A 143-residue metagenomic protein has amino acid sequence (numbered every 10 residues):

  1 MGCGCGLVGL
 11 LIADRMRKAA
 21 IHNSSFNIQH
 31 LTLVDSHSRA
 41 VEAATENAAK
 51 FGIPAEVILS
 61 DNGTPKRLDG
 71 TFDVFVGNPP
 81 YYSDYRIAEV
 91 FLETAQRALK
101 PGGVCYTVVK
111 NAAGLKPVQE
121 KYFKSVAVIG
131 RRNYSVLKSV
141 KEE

Functional and structural regions predicted by a protein language model:
M1-G77: Conserved SAM/SAH cofactor-binding pocket of Class I
I12, A95, Q119: Class I S-adenosylmethionine-dependent transferase superfamily signal
D35-A40, I87, K110-N111: Short beta->alpha hinge that forms the Motif I/post-I loop of the SAM-binding pocket
Y81-D84, R97-A98: Active-site-proximal cofactor/substrate-binding loop regions of enzyme domains
E89-P101: A short glycine-rich, Lys/Arg-flanked "PGG" loop and its adjoining helix->strand segment in the class I
G102-V109: Conserved beta-strand signature within the Rossmann-like core of class I S-adenosyl-L-methionine
K110-K124: Conserved class I S-adenosyl-L-methionine
K124, V128-E143: Core SAM-dependent methyltransferase catalytic element
